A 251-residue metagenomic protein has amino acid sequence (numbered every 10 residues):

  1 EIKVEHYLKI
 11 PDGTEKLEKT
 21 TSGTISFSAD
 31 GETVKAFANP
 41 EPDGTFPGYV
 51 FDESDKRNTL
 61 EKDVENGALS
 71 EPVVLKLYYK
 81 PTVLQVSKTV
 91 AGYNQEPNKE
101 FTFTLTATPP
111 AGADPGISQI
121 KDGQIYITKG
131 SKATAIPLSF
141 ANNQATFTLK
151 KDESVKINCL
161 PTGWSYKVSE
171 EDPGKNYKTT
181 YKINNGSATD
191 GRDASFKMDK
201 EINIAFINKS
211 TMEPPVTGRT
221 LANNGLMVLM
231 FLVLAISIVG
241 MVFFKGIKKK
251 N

Functional and structural regions predicted by a protein language model:
E1-N251: Solvent-exposed loop/turn and edge beta-strand elements of beta-rich ligand-binding domains
